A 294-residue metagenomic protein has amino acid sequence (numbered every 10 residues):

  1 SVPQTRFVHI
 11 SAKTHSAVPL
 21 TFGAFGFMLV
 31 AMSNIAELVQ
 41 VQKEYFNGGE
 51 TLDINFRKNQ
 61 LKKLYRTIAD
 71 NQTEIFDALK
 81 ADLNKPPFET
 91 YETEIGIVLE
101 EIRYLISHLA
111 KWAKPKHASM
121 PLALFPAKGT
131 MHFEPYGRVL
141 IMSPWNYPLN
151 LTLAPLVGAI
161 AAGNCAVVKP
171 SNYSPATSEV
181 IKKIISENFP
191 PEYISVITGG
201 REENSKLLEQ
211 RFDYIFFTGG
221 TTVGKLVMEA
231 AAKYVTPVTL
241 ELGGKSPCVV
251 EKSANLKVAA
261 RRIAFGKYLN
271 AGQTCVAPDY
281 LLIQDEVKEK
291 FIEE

Functional and structural regions predicted by a protein language model:
V2-K13: Extreme N-terminal basic, low-complexity initiation segments that serve as generic localization/processing leaders
F7, F22-F27: Aromatic (phenylalanine/tyrosine) cluster motif
L29-T130: N-terminal Rossmann-like NAD(P)+-binding subdomain of aldehyde/semialdehyde dehydrogenases
G48-R66, E202-L226, V276-E294: Aldehyde/semialdehyde dehydrogenase
R57, I102, G163, I194 (+3 more regions): Residue-level signal for inorganic ion chemistry
A118-P126, V196-G199, R262-I263: Short gly/ser/thr-rich secondary-structure transition/capping motifs
M120-E192, V235, K257: Conserved small-residue-rich beta-alpha loop and adjacent elements that most often cradle the phosphate/pyrophosphate
T222-E294: ALDH superfamily catalytic-core signature
